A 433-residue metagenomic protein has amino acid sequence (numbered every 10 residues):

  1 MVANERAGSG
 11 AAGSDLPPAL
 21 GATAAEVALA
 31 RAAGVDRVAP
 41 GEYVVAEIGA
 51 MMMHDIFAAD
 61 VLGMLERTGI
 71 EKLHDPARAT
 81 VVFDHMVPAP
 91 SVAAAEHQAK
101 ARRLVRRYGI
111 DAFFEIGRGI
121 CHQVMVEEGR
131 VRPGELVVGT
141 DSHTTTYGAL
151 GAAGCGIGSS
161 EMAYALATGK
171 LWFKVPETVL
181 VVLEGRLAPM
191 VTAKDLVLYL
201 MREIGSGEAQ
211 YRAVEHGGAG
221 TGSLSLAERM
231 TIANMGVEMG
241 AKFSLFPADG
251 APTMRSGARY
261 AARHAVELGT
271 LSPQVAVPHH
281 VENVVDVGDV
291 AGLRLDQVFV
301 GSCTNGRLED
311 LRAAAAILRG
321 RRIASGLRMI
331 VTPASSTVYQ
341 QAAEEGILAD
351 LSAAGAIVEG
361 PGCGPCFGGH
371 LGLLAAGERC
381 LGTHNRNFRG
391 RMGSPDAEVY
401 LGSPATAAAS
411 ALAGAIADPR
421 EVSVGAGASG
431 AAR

Functional and structural regions predicted by a protein language model:
M1-R433: Fe-S-dependent hydro-lyases/dehydratases of central metabolism
